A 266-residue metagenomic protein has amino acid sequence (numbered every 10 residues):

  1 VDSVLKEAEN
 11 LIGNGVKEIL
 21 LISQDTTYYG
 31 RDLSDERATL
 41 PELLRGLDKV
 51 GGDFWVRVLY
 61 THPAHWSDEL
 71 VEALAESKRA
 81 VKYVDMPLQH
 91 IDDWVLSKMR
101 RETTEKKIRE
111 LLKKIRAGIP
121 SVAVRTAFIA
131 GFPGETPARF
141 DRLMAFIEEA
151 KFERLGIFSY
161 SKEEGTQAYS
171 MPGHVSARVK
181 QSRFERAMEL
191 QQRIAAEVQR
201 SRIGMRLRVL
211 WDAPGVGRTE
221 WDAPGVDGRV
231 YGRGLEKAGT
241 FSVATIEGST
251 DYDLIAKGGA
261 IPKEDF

Functional and structural regions predicted by a protein language model:
D2, K6-V16: Conserved SAM/SAH cofactor-binding pocket of Class I
V4, L21, V58, M86 (+6 more regions): Conserved, mostly hydrophobic/aromatic
V4, L40, I108, F140-L143 (+1 more regions): Aromatic/hydrophobic pocket-lining residues that form the small-molecule binding cavity in soluble enzyme cores
I12-A138, E148: Conserved SAM/AdoMet-binding glycine-rich loop
S23, Y60-H62, L88-H90, T126-A130 (+5 more regions): Active-site proximal loops enriched in glycine and acidic residues that flank catalytic Cys/His/Asp and coordinate
G118, A138, R142-Q181, A187: C-terminal, non-catalytic macromolecule-binding modules
S170-F266: Terminal RNA-binding accessory module
